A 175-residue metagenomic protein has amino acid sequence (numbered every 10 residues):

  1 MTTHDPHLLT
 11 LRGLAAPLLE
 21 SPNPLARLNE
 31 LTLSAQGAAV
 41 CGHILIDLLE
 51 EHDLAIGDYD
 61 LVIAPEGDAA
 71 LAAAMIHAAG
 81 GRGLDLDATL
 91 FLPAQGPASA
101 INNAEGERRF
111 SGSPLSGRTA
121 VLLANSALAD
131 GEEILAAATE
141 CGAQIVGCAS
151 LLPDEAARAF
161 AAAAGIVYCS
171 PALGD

Functional and structural regions predicted by a protein language model:
M1-D58: Active-site-facing substrate-recognition patch
T2-G13, A137-D175: PRPP-dependent phosphoribosyltransferase catalytic core
A35, I63-L71, A127-D130: Gly/Ser/Thr-rich loops at beta-strand to alpha-helix junctions that form or flank small-molecule/cofactor-binding
D47, E51, H77, G81 (+2 more regions): Short, well-ordered alpha-helices that flank and scaffold nucleotide-derived cofactor binding pockets
A55-G67, A149: Short glycine-rich phosphate-binding loop at a beta-alpha junction
D60, R118, V146: Conserved acidic residues
L71-A73, A79-L86, R108, R158-G174: Short acidic, glycine/proline-enriched helix-loop-strand junctions
A74-E133: Short, glycine/charge-rich flexible loops or terminal/linker lids adjacent to PRPP-binding catalytic cores
